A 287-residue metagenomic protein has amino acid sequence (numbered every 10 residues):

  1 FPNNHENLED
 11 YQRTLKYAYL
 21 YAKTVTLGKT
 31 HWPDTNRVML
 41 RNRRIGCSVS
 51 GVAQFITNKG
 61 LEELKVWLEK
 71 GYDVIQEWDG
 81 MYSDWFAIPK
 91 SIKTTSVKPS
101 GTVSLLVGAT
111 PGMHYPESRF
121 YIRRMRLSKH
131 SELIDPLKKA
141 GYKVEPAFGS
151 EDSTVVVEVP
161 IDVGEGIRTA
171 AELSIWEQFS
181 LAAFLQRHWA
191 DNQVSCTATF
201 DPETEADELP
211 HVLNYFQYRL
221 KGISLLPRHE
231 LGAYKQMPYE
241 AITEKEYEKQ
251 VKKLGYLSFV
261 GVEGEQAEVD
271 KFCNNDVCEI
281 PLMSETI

Functional and structural regions predicted by a protein language model:
F1-H31, R41, P99, L106-D270: Catalytic alpha/beta core of large soluble enzyme barrels
Q12, G46, E69, D73 (+1 more regions): Electropositive phosphate-/nucleotide-binding environments in soluble metabolic enzymes
T26-N36, G51-P99: Internal maturation/activation junctions in enzymes
N36-M39, R43: Short, solvent-exposed segments of well-ordered alpha helices
R44, S48-G51: Catalytic-loop motifs flanking and including active-site residues across diverse enzymes
V52, G101, F216, C278: Hydrophobic, well-ordered secondary-structure elements that form the walls of internal hydrophobic environments
I92, L105-L106: Short capping micro-motif at the N-terminus of alpha-helices
E265-I287: Short acidic, low-complexity intrinsically disordered linear motifs used for protein-protein interactions
